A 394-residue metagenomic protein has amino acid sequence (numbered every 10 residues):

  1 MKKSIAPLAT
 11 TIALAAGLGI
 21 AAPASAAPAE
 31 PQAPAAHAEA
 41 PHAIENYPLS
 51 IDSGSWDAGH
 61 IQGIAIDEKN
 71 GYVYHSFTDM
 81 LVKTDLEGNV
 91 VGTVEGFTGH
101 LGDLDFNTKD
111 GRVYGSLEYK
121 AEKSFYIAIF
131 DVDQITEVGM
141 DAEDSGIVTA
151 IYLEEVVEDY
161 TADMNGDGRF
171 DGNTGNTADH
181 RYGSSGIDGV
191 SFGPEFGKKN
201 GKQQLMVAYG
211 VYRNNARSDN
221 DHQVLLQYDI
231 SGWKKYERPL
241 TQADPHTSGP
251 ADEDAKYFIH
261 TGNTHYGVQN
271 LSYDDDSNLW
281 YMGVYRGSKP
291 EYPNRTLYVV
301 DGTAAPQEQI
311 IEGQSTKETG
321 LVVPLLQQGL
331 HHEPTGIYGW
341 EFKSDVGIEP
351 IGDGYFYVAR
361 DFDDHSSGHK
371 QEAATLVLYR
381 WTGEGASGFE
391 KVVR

Functional and structural regions predicted by a protein language model:
M1-A29: Secretory targeting and sorting signals
E39-H42, G54, D67-F97, A305-G313: Beta-propeller domains
A40-G54, E137-I187, I230-H265, Q309-F342: Surface-exposed loop and turn segments in beta-propeller and other repeat-based domains that flank or scaffold
P48-D79, H100, D188, P194-E195: Beta-strand-rich domains and repeat architectures in extracellular enzymes and scaffolds, especially beta-propellers
Q62-I64, D103, G189, N270 (+1 more regions): Conserved beta-strand position repeated once per blade in WD40 beta-propeller domains
I66-K69, F106-D110, P194-G201, D274-S277 (+1 more regions): Residue-level detector of Asp-centered blade-edge/turn motifs that repeat once per structural unit in beta-propeller
E87-F125: Blade-loop segments of beta-propeller domains
S124-V148, S218-E237, T241, P293-T316 (+1 more regions): Beta-propeller blade signature
